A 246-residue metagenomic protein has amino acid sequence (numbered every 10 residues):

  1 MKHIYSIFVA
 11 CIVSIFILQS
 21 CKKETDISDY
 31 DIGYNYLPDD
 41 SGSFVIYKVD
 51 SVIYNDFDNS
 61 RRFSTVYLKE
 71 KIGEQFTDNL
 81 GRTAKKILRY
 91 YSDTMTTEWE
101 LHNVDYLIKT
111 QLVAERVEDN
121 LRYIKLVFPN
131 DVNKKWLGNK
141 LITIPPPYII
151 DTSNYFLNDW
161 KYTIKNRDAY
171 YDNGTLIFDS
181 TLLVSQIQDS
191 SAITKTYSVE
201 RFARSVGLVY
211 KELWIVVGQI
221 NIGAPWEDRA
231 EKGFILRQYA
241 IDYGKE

Functional and structural regions predicted by a protein language model:
M1-V9: Bacterial N-terminal signal peptides that target proteins for export
C11-I15: Alpha-helical transmembrane segments
F16-S20: C-terminal motif of bacterial Sec signal peptides marking the signal peptidase cleavage site
K22-E246: Conserved functional acidic sites
